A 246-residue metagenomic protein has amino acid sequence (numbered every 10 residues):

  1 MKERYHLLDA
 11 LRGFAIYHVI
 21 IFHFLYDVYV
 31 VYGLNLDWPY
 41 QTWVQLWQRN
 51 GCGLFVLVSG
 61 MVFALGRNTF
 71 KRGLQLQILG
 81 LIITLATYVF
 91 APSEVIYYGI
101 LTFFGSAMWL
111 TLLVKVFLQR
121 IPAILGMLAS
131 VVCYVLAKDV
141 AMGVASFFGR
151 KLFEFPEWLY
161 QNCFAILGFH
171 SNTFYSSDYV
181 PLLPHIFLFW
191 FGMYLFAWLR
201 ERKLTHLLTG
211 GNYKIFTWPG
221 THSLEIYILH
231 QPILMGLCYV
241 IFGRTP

Functional and structural regions predicted by a protein language model:
M1-P246: Alpha-helical transmembrane segments and their immediate juxtamembrane cytosolic regions
